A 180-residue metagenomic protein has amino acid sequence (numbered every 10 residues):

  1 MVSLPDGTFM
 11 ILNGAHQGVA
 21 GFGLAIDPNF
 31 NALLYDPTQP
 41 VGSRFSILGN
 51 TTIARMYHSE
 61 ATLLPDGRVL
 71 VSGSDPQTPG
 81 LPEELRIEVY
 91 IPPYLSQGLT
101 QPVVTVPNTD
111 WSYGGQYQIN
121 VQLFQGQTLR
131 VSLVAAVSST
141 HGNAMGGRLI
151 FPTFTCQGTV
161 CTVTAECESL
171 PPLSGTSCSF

Functional and structural regions predicted by a protein language model:
M1-F180: Kelch-like beta-propeller repeat domains
